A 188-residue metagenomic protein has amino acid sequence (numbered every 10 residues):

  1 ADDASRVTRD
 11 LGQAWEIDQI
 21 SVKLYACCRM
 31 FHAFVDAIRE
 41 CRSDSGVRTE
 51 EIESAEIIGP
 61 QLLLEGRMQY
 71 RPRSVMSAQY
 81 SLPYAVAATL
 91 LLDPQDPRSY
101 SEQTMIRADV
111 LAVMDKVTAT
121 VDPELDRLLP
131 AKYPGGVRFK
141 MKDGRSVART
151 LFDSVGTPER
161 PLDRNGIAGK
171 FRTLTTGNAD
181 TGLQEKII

Functional and structural regions predicted by a protein language model:
A1-I188: Terminal-appendage/accessory-domain detector
